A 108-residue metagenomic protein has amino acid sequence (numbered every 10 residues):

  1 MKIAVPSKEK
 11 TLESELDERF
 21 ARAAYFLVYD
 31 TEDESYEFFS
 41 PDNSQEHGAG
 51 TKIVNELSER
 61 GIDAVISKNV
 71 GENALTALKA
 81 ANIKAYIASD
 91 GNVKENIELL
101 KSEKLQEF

Functional and structural regions predicted by a protein language model:
M1-I3: Extreme N-terminal starter segment of soluble prokaryotic enzymes
P6, S67-K68, Y86-I87: Active-site-adjacent beta-strand anchor residues
S7-H47: Mobile, glycine- and charge-enriched loop segments and immediately flanking short secondary-structure elements within
A24, T51-V54, K84, Q106-F108: Terminal alpha-helical anchor/extension segments at protein ends
Y36-S67, S89-G91: Compact, charge-rich alpha-helical regulatory domains located at protein termini
E72-F108: C-terminal structural segments of small proteins and small subunits
